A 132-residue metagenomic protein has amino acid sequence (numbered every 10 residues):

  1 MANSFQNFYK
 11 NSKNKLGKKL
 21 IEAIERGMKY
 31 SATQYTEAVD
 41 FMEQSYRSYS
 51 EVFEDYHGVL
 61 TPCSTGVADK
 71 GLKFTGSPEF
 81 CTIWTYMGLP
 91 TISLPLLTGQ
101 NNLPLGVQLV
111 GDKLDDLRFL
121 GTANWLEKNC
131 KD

Functional and structural regions predicted by a protein language model:
M1-Y46, S50, P95-G106: Short helix-loop capping/hinge segments that flank enzyme active sites or metal/cofactor-binding pockets
A2, S77-F80, A123: Amphipathic alpha-helical segments in well-structured domains
Y30-D40, Y86-D132: Structural helix-boundary/capping segments
E37, S64-I83: Short, surface-exposed loop/helix-turn segments at secondary-structure junctions that function as lids/hinges flanking
S48-S50, T75-P95: Small-aliphatic-rich amphipathic alpha-helix that forms the alpha element of a beta-alpha
